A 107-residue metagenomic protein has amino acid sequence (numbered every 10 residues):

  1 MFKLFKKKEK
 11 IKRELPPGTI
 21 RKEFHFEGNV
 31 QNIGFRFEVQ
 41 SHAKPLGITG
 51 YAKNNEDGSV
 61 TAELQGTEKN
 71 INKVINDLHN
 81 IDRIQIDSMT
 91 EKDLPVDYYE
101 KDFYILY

Functional and structural regions predicted by a protein language model:
M1-Y107: Intrinsically disordered, low-complexity, mixed-charge
